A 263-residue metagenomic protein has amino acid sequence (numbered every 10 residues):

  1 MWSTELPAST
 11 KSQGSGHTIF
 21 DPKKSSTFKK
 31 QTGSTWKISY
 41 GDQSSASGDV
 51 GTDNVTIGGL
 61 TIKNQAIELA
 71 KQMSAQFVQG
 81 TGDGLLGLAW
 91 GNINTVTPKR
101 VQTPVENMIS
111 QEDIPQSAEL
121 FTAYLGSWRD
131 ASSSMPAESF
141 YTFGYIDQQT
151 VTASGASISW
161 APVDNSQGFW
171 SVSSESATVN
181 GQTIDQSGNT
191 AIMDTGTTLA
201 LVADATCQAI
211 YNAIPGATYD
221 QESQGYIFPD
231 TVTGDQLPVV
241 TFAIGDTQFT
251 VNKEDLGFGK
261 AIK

Functional and structural regions predicted by a protein language model:
M1, A177, S187-Q236: Extracytoplasmic, non-cytosolic globular domains
M1-M73, A213: Signature of the N-terminal lobe/flap region of pepsin-like aspartyl proteases
W2-A8, Q13-G14, E68, V78-T81 (+4 more regions): Short, solvent-exposed loop/turn and secondary-structure capping segments
T27-D49, S74-F77, Q148-S187, Y219-T233 (+1 more regions): Pepsin-like aspartyl protease folds
I38-S39, T52-L60, S176-V179, L237-T247: Short conserved beta-strand and strand-loop elements enriched in small hydrophobics with frequent Asp/Gly
V55, G87, F143, G196 (+1 more regions): A residue-level signal for conserved active-site and pocket-lining positions in enzyme catalytic cores
K63-D185: Aspartyl protease catalytic domain
Q72, D235-K263: Aspartic protease catalytic domain
